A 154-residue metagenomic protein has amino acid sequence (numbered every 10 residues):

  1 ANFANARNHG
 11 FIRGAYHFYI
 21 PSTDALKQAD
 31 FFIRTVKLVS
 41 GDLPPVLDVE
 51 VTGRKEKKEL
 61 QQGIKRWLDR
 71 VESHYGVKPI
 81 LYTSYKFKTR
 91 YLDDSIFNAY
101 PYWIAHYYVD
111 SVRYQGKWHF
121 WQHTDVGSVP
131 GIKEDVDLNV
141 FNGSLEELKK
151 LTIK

Functional and structural regions predicted by a protein language model:
A1-L68, E72-V77: Substrate-binding cleft of extracellular glycoside hydrolase catalytic domains
R13-Y16, P45-L47, P79-L81, N98 (+2 more regions): Hydrophobic faces of well-ordered beta-strands that scaffold small-molecule active sites in alpha/beta enzyme cores
F18-I20, E50-T52, S84-K86, Y107-V109 (+1 more regions): Active-site beta-loop-alpha junctions enriched in small/polar residues
T23-A25, G53-L60, K88-D93, V112-Y114 (+1 more regions): Extracytoplasmic/secreted cell-surface and envelope-processing proteins
K65, K88, I104-H106: Residue-level detector of functional hotspots within protein domains
G76-T89: Aromatic-lined carbohydrate-recognition surfaces of secreted/lumenal glycan-active proteins
D93, F97-K154: Functionally critical loop-and-helix segments that line ligand-binding/catalytic clefts of soluble enzyme domains
